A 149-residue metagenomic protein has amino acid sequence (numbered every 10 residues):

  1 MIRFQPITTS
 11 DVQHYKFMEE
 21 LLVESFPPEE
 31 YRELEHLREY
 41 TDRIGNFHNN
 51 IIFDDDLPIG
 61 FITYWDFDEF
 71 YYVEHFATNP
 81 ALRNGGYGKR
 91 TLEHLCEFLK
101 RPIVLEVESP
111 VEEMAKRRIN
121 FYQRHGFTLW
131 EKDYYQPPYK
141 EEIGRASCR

Functional and structural regions predicted by a protein language model:
M1-Q13: Conserved N-terminal entry element of GNAT/NAT acetyltransferase domains
F26-D54: Active-site rim helix/loop that mediates acceptor-substrate recognition in acyltransferases
N49-I51, D56-A77: Conserved beta-strand in the GNAT
T78, N84-E97: Conserved acetyl-CoA-binding loop-helix of GNAT-fold acetyltransferases
L92, K116-R118, Y135-E141: Short glycine/proline-centered loop/turn elements that form peptide/ligand docking sites
L99-E113: Conserved GNAT acetyl-CoA-binding A-motif
S109-K132: Conserved active-site alpha-helix within GNAT-family acetyltransferase domains
A146-C148: Conserved small/polar residues in nucleotide/adenosyl-binding loops
